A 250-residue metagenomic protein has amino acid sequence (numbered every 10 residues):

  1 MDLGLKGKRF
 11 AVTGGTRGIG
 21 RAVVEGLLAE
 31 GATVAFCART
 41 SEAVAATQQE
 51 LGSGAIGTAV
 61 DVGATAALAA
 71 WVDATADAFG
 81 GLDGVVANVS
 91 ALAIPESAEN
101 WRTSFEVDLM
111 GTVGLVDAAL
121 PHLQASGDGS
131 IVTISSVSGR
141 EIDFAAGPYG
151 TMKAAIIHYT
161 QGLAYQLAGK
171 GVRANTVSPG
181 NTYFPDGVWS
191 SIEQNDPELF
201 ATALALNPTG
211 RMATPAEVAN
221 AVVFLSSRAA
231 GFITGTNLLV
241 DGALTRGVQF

Functional and structural regions predicted by a protein language model:
M1, G169, P179-L206, G247-F250: A glycine/serine/threonine-rich, flexible loop-to-helix segment that serves as the NAD(P) cofactor-binding "lid"
M1, V222-V223, T234-F250: Short C-terminal tail/terminal secondary-structure segment of NAD(P)H-dependent dehydrogenase/reductase domains
R9, T16-R17: Conserved glycine-rich cofactor-binding loop
V116, M152, T160: Active-site helix of classical SDR
P121, Y165-Q166, G231: Alpha-helical segment proximal to the catalytic Tyr-Lys
S136: Residue(s) in the substrate-gating loop at a strand-loop-helix junction that position the organic substrate next
A168, R173, I233-G235: Short, small/polar-rich loop/turn modules that mediate ligand/substrate recognition or access, typified
